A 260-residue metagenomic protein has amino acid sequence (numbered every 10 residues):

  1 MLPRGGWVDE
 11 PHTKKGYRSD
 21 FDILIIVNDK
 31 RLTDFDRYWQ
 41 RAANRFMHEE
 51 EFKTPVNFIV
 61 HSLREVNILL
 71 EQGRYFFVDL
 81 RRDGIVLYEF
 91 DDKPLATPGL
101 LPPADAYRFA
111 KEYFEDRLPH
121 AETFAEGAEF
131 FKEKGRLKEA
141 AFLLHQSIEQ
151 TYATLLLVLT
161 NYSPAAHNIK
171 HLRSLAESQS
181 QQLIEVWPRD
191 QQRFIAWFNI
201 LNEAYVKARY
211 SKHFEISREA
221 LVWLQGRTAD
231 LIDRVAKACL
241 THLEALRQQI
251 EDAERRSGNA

Functional and structural regions predicted by a protein language model:
M1-F21, I26-L32: Active-site nucleotide-donor binding segment shared across nucleotidyl transfer reactions
R31-R45, E50-A260: Terminal alpha-helical segments
